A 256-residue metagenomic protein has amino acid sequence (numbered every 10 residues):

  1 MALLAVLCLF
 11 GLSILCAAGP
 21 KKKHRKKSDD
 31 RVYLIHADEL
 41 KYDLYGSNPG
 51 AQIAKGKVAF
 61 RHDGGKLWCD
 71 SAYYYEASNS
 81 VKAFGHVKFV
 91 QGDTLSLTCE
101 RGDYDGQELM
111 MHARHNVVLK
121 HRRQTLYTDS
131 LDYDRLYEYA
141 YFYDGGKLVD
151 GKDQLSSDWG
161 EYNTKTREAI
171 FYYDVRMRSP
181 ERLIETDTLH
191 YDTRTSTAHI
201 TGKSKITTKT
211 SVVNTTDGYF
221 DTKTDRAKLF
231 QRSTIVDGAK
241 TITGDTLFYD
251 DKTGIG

Functional and structural regions predicted by a protein language model:
A2-S13: Bacterial N-terminal signal peptides
A17-G256: N-terminal amphipathic/hydrophobic interface segments
